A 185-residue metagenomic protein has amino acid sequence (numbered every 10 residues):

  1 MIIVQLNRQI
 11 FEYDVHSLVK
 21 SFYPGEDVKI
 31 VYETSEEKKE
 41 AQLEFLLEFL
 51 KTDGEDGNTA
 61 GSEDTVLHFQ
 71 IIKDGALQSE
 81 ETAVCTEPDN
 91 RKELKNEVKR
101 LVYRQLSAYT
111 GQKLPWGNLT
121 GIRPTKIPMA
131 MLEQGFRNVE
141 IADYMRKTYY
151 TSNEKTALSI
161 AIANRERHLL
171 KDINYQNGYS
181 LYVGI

Functional and structural regions predicted by a protein language model:
I2, V19, E26-D89, K95-V98: Short, well-ordered secondary-structure micro-motifs within conserved domains or adaptor modules
I2-F11: Beta-sandwich/jelly-roll carbohydrate-recognition scaffolds of carbohydrate-active enzymes
K92-K113: Accessory, often N-terminal, substrate/partner-engagement and coupling regions that sit outside the core NTP/cofactor
Y109-K113, E133-Y182: N-terminal [4Fe-4S]-dependent radical SAM core
I185: Conserved adenosyl
